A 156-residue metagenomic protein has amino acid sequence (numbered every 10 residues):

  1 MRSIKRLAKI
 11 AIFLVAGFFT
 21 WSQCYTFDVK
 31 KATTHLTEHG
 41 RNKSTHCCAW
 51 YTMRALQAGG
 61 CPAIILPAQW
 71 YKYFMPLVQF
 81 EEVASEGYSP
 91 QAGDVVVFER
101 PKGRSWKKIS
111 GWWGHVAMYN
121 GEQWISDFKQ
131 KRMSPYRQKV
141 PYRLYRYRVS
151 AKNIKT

Functional and structural regions predicted by a protein language model:
M1-I12: N-terminal Sec-pathway targeting helices
A11-L14, F19, Y71, I154: Compositionally biased non-globular segments, especially hydrophobic aliphatic-rich helices of signal peptides
V15-L66, G111-W112: N-terminal capping segments
G40-R41, P62-Y136: ...with weaker cross-activation on analogous glycine-rich loops/strands in unrelated enzymes
Q138-Y142: A broad structural signal for short, well-ordered beta-strand segments within beta-sheet-rich domains
R143-T156: Low-complexity, Gly/Ser/Thr/Pro-rich intrinsically disordered linker/tail segments
